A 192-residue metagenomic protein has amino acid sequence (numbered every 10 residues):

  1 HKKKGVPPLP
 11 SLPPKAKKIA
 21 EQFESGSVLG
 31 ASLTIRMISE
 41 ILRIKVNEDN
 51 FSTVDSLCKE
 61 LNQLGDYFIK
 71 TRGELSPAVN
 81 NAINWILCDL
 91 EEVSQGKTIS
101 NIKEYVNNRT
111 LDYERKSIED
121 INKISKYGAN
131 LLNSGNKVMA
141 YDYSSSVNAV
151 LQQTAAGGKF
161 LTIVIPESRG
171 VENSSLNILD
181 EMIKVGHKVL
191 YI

Functional and structural regions predicted by a protein language model:
H1-V106: Long amphipathic alpha-helical segments
K116-N133: A short, well-structured juxtamembrane/interface segment
S144-A156: Histidine-anchored nucleotide/phosphate-binding helix
L161-V171: Short internal beta-strands
V171-N177: Short, charged, surface-exposed secondary-structure boundary motifs
I178-I192: Glycine-rich oxoanion-binding loops at beta->alpha junctions
